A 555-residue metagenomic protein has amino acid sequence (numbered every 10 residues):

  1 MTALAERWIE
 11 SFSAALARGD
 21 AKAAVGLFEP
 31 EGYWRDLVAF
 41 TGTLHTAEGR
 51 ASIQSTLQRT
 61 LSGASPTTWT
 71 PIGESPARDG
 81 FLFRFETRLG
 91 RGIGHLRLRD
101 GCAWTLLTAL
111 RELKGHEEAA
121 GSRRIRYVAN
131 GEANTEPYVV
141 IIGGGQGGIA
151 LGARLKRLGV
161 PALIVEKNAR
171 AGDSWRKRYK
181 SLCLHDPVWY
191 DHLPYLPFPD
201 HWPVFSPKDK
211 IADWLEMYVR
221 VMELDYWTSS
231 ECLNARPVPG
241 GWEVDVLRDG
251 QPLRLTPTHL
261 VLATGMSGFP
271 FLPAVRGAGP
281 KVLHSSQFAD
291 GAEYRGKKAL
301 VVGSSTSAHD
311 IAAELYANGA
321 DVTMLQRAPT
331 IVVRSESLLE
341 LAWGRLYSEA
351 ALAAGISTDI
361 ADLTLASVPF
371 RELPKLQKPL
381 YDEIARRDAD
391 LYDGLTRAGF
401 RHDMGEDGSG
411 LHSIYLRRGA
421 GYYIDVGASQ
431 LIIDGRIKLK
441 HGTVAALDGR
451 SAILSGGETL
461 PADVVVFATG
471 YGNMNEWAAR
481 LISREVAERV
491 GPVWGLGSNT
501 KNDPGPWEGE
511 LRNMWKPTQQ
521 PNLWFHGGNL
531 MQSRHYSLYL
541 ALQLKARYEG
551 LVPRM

Functional and structural regions predicted by a protein language model:
L4, A14, R18-A77: A solvent-exposed, acidic/Ser-Thr-rich amphipathic alpha-helical stretch
P76-F85, V244: A short hydrophobic beta-strand element
L82-R84, R88-N130: Short beta-strand edge/turn micro-motifs at domain boundaries
A109, P137, V160, V165 (+5 more regions): Flavin (primarily FAD) cofactor-binding/catalytic cores of flavoenzymes
E117-Q146, L155, E293: Glycine-rich adenosyl-nucleotide cofactor-binding module
G143-I149, K167, V302-S305: Glycine-rich Rossmann-fold phosphate-binding loop(s) that bind the pyrophosphate of adenine dinucleotide cofactors
L151-V160: A short, Lys/Arg-enriched amphipathic alpha-helix followed by its capping loop at the start of a domain
R176-W214, P329-H402: Glycine-rich active-site loop/strand segments that organize a redox cofactor
